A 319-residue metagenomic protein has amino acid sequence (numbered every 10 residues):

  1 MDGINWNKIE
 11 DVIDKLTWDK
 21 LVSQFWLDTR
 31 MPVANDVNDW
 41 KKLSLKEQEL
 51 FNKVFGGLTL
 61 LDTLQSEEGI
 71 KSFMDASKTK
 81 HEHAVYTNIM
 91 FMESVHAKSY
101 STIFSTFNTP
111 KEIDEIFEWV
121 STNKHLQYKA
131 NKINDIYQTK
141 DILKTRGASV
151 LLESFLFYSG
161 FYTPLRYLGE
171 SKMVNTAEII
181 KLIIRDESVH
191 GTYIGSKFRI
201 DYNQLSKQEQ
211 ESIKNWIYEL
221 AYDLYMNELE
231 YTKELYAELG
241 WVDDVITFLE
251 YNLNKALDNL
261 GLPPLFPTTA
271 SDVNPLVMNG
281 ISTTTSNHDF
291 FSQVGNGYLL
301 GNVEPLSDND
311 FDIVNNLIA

Functional and structural regions predicted by a protein language model:
M1-A319: Non-heme di-metal
